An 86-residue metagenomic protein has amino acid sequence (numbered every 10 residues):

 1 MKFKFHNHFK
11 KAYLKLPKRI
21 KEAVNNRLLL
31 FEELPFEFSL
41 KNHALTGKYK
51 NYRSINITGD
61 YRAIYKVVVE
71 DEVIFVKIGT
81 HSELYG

Functional and structural regions predicted by a protein language model:
M1-R27: Arg/Lys-rich, positively charged N-terminal/basic patches that mediate binding to nucleic acids
N7-H8, K18-E22, I57, Y61-R62 (+1 more regions): Enriched for short, Lys/Arg-rich terminal
K11, L30, E83: Active-site micro-motifs of SAM-dependent methyltransferase domains
L30-I55: A short, surface-exposed loop/turn module that caps and links secondary-structure elements
